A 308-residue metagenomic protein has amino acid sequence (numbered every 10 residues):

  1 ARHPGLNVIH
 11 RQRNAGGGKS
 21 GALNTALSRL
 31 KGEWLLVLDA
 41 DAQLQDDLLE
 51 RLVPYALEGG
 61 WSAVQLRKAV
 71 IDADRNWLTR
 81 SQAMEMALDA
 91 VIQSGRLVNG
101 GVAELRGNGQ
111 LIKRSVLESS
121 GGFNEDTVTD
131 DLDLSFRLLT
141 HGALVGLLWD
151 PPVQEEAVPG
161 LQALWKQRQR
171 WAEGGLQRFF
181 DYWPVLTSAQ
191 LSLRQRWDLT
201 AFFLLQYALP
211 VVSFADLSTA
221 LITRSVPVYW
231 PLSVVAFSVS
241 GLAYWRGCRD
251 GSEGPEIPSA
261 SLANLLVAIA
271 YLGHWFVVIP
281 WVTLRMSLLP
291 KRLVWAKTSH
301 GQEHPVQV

Functional and structural regions predicted by a protein language model:
H3-E33, D46-V128, W165, Q169-F180 (+2 more regions): Long helical/loop segments within the catalytic core of UDP-sugar-dependent glycosyltransferases, especially the large
A42-L44, A69-I71, L111, D133 (+1 more regions): A short, conserved beta-strand element in the Rossmann-like catalytic core that flanks the donor/metal-binding loop
V128-L134: Acidic donor-binding loop at a coil-to-helix junction in glycosyltransferase catalytic cores that engages
S135-Q154: Catalytic donor-sugar/metal-binding loop of nucleotide-sugar-dependent glycosyltransferases
E156-E173, K297-S299: Nucleotide-sugar-dependent glycosyltransferase catalytic core
W165-Y207: Active-site-adjacent helix/loop segment of glycosyltransferases that harbors family-specific signature motifs
A201-P290: Membrane-embedded multi-pass helical conduit in multi-pass membrane proteins, especially envelope-biosynthetic
